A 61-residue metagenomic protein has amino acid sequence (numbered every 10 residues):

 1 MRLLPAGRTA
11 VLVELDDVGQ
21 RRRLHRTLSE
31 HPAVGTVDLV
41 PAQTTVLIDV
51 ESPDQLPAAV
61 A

Functional and structural regions predicted by a protein language model:
M1-A61: Conserved "landmark" site that anchors the functional core of diverse proteins
